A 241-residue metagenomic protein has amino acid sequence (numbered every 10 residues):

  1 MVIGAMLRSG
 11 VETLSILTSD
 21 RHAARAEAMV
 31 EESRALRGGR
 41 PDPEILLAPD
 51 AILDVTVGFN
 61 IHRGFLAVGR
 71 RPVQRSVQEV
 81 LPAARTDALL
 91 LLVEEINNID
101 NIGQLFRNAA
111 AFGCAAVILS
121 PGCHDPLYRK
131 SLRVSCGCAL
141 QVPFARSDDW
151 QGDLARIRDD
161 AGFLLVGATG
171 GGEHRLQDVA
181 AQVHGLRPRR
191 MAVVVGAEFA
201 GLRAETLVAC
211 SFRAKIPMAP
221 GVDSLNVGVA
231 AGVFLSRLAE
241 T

Functional and structural regions predicted by a protein language model:
G4, R8, T18, E31 (+4 more regions): RNA substrate-binding interface of SAM-dependent RNA methyltransferases
R21-A23, D50-I52, G122-H124, S147 (+2 more regions): Short, acidic/turn-prone active-site loops that include or flank metal/cofactor- and phosphate-binding residues
R21-M29, L127, L176: Short, charged/polar "capping" segments at the starts of alpha-helices and the immediately preceding loops
A26, E32-F65: Glycine/small-residue-rich loop that forms an oxyanion/phosphate-binding "nest" at active or ligand-binding sites
F65, A88-L91, R189-G196: Generic beta-sheet signal
F65-A67, N108-F112, P126-A139, A204-T241: Structured adenosyl-cofactor binding patch, chiefly the S-adenosyl-L-methionine
V166-V222: Active-site/ligand-binding-proximal alpha/beta "capping" segment
